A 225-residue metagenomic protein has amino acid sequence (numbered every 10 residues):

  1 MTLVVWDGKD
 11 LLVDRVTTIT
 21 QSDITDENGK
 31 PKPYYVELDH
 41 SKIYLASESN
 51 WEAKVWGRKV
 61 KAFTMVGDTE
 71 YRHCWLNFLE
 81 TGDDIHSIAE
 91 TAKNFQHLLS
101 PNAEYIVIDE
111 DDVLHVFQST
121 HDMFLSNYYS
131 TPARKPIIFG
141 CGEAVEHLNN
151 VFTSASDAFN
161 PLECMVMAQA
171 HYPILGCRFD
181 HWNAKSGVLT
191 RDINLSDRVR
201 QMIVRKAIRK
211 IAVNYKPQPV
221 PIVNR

Functional and structural regions predicted by a protein language model:
M1-A103, N127-V166, F179, T190-N224: Conserved short S/T/G-enriched processing/targeting/catalytic segments and their helical context
T17-T20, L114, H121-F124: Short, surface-exposed beta-strand-loop junctions and turns on beta-sheet-rich folds
S100-H121, Y172-V188, D192: Conserved phosphate-donor
